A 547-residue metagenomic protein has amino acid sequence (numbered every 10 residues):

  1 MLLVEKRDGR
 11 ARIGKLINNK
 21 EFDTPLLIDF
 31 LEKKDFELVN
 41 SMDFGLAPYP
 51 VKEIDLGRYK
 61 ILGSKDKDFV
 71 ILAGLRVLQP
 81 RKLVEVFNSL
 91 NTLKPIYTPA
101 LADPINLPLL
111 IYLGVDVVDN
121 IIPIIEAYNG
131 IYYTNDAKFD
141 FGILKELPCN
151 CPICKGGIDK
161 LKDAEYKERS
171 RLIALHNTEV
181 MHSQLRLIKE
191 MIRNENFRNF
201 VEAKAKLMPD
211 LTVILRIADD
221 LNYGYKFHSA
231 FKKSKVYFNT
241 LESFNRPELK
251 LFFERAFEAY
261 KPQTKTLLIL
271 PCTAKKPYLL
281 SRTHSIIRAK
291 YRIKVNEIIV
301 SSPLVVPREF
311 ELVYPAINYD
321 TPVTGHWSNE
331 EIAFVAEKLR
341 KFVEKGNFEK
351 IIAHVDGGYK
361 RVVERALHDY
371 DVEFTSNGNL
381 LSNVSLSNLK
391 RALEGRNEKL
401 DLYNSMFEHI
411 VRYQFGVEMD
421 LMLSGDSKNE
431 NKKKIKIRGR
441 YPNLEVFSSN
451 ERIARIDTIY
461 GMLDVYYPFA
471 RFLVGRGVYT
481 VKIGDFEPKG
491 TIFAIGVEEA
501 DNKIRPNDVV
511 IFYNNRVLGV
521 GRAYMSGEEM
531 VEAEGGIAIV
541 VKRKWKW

Functional and structural regions predicted by a protein language model:
M1-K67, V236-K261, T273-G325, N329 (+2 more regions): Non-catalytic, usually N-terminal nucleic-acid engagement modules in DNA/RNA processing proteins
K20, D29, G45-C154: Glycine-rich phosphate/ribose-binding loops and adjacent secondary-structure elements that form binding surfaces
I111, P123-V213, L339, E487: Gly/Ser/Thr/Ala-enriched C-terminal appendages of enzymes
E165-N245, K250-F253, Y260-T264, A274-K275: Extreme N-terminal leader/targeting regions
Y319-I352, R396-K428: Extended, charge-rich low-complexity interaction segments
V372-N397: Short, flexible loop segments at boundaries between secondary-structure elements
L393-V478: Anionic-ligand-binding alpha/beta catalytic cores of soluble enzymes and soluble regulatory domains that recognize
I453-W547: Beta-strand/loop-dominated core regions that host nucleotide or nucleotide-derived cofactor-binding catalytic loops
